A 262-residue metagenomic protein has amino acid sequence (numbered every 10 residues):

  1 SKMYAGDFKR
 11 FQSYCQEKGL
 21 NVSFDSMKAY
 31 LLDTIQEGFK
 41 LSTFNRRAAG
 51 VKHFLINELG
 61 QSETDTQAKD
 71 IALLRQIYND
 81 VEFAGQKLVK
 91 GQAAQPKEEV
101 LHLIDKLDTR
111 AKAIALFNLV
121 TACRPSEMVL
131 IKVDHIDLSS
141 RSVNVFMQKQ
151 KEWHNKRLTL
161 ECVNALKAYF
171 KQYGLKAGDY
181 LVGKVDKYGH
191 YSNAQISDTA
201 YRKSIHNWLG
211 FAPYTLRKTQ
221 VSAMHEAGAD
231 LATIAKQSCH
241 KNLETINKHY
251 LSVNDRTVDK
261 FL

Functional and structural regions predicted by a protein language model:
S1, A5-A84: N-terminal core-binding DNA-recognition domain of tyrosine recombinases/integrases
E63-H102, F146-K149, D186-Y191: Flexible interdomain linker/hinge and immediately adjacent N-terminus of the catalytic tyrosine-recombinase domain
Q95-P125, R217: Basic, Lys/Arg- and aromatic-enriched nucleic-acid-binding interface segment
L116, T215-K241: C-terminal catalytic core of tyrosine-transesterase DNA break-rejoin enzymes
N118-S140, A232-K236: Short, charged phosphate-coordinating catalytic segments
S126, S140-C162, K184-S192: Basic, Lys/Arg-rich DNA-contacting stretches centered on the C-terminal catalytic core of tyrosine recombinase systems
T159-G210: Active-site/catalytic core of tyrosine-dependent DNA strand-transfer enzymes
S238-L262: Catalytic-site neighborhood detector that most strongly recognizes the C-terminal catalytic loop/helix of tyrosine
